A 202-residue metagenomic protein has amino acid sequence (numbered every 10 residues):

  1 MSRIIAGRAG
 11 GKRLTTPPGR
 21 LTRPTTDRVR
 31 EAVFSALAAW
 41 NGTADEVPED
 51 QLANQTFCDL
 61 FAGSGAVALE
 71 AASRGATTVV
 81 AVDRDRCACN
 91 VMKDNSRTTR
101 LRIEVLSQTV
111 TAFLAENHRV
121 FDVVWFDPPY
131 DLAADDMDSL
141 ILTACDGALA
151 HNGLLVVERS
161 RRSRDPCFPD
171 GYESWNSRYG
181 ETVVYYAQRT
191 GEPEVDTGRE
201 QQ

Functional and structural regions predicted by a protein language model:
M1-Q202: Class I S-adenosyl-L-methionine-dependent methyltransferase catalytic core
